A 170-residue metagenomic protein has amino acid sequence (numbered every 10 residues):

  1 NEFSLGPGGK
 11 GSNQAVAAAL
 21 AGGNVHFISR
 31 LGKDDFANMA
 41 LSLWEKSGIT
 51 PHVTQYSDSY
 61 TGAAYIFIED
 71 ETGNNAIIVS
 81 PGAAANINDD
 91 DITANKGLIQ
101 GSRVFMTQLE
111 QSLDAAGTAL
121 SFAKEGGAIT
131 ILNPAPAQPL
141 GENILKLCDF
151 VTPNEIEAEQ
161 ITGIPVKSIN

Functional and structural regions predicted by a protein language model:
N1-R30, D35-K46, N74: Glycine-rich phosphate/adenosyl-contacting loop at the front of the ribokinase-like
V16, L41-S42, G97, G117 (+1 more regions): Alpha-helical segments flanking ligand/cofactor-binding loops in enzyme cores
R30, V53-Y56, I66-V104, L109: Conserved phosphate-binding/catalytic loop of the ribokinase/pfkB sugar-kinase fold
L43-D58: A glycine-rich helix N-cap at a beta->alpha junction
G48, A85-D90, T130-A137: Short gly/ser/thr-rich secondary-structure transition/capping motifs
A94, A115, P139-N143: Short acidic active-site motifs
L120-N170: Conserved phosphate/ATP/ADP-binding segment of small-molecule kinases
